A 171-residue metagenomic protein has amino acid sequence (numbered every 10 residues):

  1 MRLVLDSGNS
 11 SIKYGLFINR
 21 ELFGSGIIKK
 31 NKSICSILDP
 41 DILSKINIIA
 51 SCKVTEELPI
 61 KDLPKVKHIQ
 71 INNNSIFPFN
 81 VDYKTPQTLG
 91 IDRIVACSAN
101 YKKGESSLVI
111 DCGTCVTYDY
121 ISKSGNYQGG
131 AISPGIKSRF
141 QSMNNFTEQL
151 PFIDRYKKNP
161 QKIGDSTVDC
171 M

Functional and structural regions predicted by a protein language model:
M1-F77: N-terminal glycine/serine-rich phosphate-binding loop of ATP-dependent small-molecule kinases, especially carbohydrate
M1-G24, N100, S106-Y127, M143: Gly/Thr-rich phosphate-binding beta-strand-loop-beta motif of the actin/hexokinase/Hsp70
C35-L38, P78-Y83, R139-N144: Short, charged, surface-exposed secondary-structure boundary motifs
I69-N72, L89-I91, L108-D111: General beta-strand structural signal in soluble alpha/beta enzymes
I69-P78, T114, P151-N159: Acidic-glycine-rich active-site phosphate/pyrophosphate-binding loop
P78-S107: Conserved phosphate-binding catalytic cores of ATP/NTP-utilizing and phosphoryl-transfer enzymes
T88, G130-A131: A charged helix-plus-loop insertion that forms the helical arch/lid used to bind and gate nucleic-acid substrates
N126, S133-M171: Active-site rim beta-loop-alpha module in soluble metabolic enzymes
